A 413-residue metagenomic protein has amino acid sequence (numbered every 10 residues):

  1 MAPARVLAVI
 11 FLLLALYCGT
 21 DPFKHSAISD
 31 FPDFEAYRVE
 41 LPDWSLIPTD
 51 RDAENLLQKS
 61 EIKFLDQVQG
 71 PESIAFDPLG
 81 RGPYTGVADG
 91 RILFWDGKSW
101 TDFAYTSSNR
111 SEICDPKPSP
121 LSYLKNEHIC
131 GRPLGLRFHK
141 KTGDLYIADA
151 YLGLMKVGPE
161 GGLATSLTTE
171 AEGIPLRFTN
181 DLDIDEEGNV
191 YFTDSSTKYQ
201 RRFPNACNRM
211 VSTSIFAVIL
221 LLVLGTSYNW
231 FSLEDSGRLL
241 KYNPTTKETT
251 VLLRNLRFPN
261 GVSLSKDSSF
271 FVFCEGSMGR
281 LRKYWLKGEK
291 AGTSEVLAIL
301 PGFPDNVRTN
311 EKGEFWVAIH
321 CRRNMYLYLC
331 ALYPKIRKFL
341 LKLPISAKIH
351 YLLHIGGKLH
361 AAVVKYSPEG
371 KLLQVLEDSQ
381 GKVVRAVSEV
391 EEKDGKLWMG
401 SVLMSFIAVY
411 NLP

Functional and structural regions predicted by a protein language model:
L16-E61, H360-E369: Blade/loop signatures of beta-propeller domains
F31-A36, F192-E234, H320-G357, V409: Short, conserved, GDST-rich strand-edge loop motifs in beta-rich repeat architectures
I62-Q67, A104-S107, K125-I129, L167-I174 (+4 more regions): Surface loop/turn motifs at the tips and blade-to-blade linkers of beta-strand repeat domains
D77-G80, F138-T142, I184-E187, K266-S268 (+2 more regions): Residue-level detector of Asp-centered blade-edge/turn motifs that repeat once per structural unit in beta-propeller
L79-P116, E160: Beta-propeller domains
D96-S99, G158-G162, Y242-K247, W285-K290 (+2 more regions): Short loop/turn segments that connect beta-strands within beta-propeller blades
C114-L134, H139-K140, D144-S212, I219-W230 (+1 more regions): Asp-box/WD-like beta-propeller blade repeats and closely related beta-sheet repeat scaffolds
